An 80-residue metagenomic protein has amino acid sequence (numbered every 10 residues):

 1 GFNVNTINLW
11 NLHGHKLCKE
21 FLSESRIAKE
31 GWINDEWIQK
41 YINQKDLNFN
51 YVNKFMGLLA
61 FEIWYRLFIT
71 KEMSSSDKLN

Functional and structural regions predicted by a protein language model:
G1-N80: Adenosyl-5′-phosphate
